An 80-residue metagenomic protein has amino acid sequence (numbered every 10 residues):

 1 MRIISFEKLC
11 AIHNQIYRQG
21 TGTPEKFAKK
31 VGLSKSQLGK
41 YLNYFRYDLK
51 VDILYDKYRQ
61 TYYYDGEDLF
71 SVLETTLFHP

Functional and structural regions predicted by a protein language model:
M1-G22, T75: Extreme N-terminal segment that seeds HTH/winged-HTH DNA-binding domains in transcriptional regulators
P24-A28: Short alpha-helical "recognition helix" segments of helix-turn-helix
K29, Y47: Alpha-helical residues within the helix-turn-helix
S36: Key DNA-contact positions within bacterial/archaeal DNA-binding proteins
L54-G66: Minor-groove-contacting beta-hairpin "wing" of winged helix-turn-helix DNA-binding domains
E67-P80: Conserved segment of winged-helix/HTH DNA-binding domains
